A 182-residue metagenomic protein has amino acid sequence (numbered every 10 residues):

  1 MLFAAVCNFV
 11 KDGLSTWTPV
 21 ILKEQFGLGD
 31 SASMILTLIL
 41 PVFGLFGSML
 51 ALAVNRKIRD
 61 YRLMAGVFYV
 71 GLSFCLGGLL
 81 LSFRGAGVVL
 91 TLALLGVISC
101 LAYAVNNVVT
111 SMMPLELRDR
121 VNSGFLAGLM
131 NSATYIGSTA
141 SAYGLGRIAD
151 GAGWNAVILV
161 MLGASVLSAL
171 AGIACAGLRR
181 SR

Functional and structural regions predicted by a protein language model:
M1-A51, N106, T110, S141: Extracytoplasmic gate region of multi-pass secondary transporters
I21-F26, K57, M112-R120, G151: Helix-to-coil boundary motifs at intracellular loop junctions of multi-pass secondary transporters
G47-D60, A149: Helix-to-loop junctions at the C-terminal end of transmembrane segments in multipass secondary transporters
Y61-M112: C-terminal transmembrane helical hairpin of 12-TM major facilitator-type secondary transporters
L117-A152: A late C-terminal transmembrane helix in Major Facilitator Superfamily
L145-V166: A membrane-interface helix-boundary motif in multi-pass transporters
